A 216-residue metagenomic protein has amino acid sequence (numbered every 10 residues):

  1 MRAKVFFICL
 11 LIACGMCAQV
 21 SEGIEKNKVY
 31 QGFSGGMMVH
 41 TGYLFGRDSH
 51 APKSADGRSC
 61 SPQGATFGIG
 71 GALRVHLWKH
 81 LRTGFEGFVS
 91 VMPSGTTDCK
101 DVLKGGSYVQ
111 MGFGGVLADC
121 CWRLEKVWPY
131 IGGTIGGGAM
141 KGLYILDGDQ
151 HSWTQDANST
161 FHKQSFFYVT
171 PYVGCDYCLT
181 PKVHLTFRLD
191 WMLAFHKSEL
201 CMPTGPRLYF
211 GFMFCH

Functional and structural regions predicted by a protein language model:
K4-C14: Sec-dependent N-terminal signal peptides
A18-W78, T83, M213-H216: Short glycine/proline- and aromatic-enriched beta-strand/turn motifs that initiate or cap beta-hairpins
V20, M92, V169-H216: Predominantly the C-terminal beta-signal and adjacent terminal strand-loop region of outer-membrane beta-barrel
Q31-F33, Q63-I69, Y108-G114, V127 (+2 more regions): Residues that define the transmembrane beta-barrel architecture of outer-membrane proteins
G35-M37, I131-T134, R188-D190: Extended hydrophobic secondary-structure segments that form protein cores and membrane-embedded regions
T41-Y43, V75-W153, V169, Y177-V183 (+1 more regions): Gram-negative (and chloroplast) outer-membrane scaffold detector with strong preference for beta-barrel transmembrane
A51-S59, C99-S107, T154-F161, A194-E199: Extracellular loop and loop/strand-boundary signature of outer-membrane beta-barrel proteins
Q155-Y177: Acidic, glycine-rich flexible loop segments
